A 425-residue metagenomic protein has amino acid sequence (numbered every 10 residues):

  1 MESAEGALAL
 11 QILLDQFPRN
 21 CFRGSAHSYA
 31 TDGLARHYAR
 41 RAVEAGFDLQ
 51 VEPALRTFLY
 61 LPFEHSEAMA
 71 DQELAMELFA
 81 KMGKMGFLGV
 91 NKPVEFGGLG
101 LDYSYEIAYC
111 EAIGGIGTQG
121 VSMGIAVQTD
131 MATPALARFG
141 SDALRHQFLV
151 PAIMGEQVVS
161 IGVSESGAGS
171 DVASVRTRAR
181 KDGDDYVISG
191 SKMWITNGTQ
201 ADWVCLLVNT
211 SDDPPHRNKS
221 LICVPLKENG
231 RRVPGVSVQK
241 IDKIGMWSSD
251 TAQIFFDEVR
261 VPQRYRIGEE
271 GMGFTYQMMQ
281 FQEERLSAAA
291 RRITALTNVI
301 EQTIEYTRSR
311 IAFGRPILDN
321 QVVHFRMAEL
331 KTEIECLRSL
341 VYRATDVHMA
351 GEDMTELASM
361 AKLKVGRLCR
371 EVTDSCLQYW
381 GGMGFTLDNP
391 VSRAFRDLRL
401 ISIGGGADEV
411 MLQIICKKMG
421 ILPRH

Functional and structural regions predicted by a protein language model:
M1-A9, L13-G24, Y29-E77: Intrinsically disordered, low-complexity activation-like regions
G46-P53, I116-V127: Short, flexible active-site-proximal loops enriched in glycine and acidic residues
M76-I116, A126, F139-L144, P151 (+5 more regions): Alpha-helical interface subdomain recognition
V121-A143, G169-V172: N-terminal glycine-rich flavin-associated loop
G155-V163, L207: A short, Trp-centered hydrophobic/proline-enriched beta-strand micro-motif
S174, N229-R260: Flexible, small-/acidic-enriched active-site or ligand-binding loops
D185, S189-V236: A short core secondary-structure module
E258-T275: Long, acidic (Asp/Glu-rich), low-complexity accessory segments flanking structured domains
